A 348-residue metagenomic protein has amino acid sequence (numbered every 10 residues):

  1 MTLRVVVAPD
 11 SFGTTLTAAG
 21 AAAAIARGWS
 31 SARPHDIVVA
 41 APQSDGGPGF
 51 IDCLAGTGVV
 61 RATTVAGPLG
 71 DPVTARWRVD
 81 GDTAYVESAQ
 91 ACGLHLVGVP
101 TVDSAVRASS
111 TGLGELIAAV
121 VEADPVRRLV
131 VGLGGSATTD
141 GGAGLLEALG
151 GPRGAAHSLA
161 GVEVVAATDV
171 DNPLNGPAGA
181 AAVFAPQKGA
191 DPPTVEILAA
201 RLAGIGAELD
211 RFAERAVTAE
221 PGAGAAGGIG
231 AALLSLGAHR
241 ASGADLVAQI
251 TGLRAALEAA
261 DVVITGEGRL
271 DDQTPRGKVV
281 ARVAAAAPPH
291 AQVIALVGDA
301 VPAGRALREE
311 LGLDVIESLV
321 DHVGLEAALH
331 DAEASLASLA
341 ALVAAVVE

Functional and structural regions predicted by a protein language model:
M1-E348: N-terminal loops that bind phosphate or other acidic moieties and the adjacent beta-alpha structural core
